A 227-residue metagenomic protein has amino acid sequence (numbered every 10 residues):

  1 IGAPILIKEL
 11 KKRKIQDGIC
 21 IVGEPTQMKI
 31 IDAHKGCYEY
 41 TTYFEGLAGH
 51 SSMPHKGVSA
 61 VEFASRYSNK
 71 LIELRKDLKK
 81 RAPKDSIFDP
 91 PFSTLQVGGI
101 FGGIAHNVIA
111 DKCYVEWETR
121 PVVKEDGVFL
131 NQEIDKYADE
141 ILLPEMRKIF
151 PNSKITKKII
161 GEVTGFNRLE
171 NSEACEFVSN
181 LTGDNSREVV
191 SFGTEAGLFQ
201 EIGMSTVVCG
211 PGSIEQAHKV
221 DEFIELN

Functional and structural regions predicted by a protein language model:
I1-E39: Acidic/histidine-rich catalytic neighborhood of metal-dependent amide-processing enzymes
E39-N227: Metal-dependent amide/peptide-bond hydrolase catalytic core, centered on the "pita-bread" metallohydrolase fold
